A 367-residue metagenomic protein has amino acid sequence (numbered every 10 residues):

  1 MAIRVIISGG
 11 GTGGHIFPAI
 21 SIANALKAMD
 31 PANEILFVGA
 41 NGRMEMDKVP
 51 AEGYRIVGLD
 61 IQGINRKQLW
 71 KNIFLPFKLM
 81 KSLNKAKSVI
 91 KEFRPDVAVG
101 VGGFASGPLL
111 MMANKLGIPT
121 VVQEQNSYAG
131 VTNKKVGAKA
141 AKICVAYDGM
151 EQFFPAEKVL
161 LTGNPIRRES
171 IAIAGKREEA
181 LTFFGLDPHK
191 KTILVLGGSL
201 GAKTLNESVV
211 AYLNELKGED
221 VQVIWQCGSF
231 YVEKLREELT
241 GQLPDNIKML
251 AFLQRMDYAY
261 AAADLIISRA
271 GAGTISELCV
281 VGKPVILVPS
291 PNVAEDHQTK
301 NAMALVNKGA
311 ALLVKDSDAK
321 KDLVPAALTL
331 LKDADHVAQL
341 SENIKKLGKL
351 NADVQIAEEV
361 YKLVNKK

Functional and structural regions predicted by a protein language model:
R4-G10, A28-K78, S229-Y231, K315-S317: Conserved nucleotide-sugar phosphate-binding/catalytic loop shared by glycosyltransferases and other
N33-L36, R55, N114-R177, L186: Active-site-proximal region of nucleotide-activated glycan assembly enzymes, centered on histidine/acidic-rich loops
R43, K48, E52, G175-T182 (+4 more regions): Donor-nucleotide binding loops and adjacent catalytic segments primarily of GT-B fold Leloir glycosyltransferases
K85-A98, A105-V121, K134-K139: Glycosyltransferases and closely related glycan-assembly transferases that use nucleotide-activated donors
P95-V97, D257, A261-I275, K283-P284: Acidic donor-binding loop of glycosyltransferase active sites
L116, A261-A263, E277-V288, K308: Conserved donor-binding/catalytic loop of nucleotide-activated donor transferases
T182, H336-L350: A short, well-ordered alpha-helix in the C-terminal region of glycosyltransferases
L350-K367: C-terminal alpha-helical cap of glycosyltransferases
